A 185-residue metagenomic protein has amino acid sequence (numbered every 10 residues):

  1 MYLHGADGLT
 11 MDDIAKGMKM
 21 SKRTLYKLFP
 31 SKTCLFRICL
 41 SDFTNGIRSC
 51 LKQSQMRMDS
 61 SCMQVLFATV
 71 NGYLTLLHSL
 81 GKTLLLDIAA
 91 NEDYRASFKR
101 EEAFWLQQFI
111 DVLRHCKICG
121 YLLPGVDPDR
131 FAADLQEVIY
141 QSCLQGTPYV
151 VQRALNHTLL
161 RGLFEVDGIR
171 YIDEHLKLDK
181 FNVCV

Functional and structural regions predicted by a protein language model:
M1-G17: Short, amphipathic alpha-helix enriched in basic
G8, S31-R37, G46: Short amphipathic alpha-helical segment with a characteristic S/N-K-E followed by hydrophobic residues
I14, C39-F43, I47, F109: Generic hydrophobic, amphipathic alpha-helix propensity
K19-F29: Short hydrophobic/aromatic patch on the recognition helix
I38, S49-S79, A132: Hydrophobic alpha-helical connector segments
R48, D93-Y121, D129-I139, C143-L144: Amphipathic alpha-helical packing segments from all-alpha helical-bundle domains
M63-I88, K99-R100, P124, T147 (+1 more regions): Helical hydrophobic small-molecule/effector-binding pocket
D111-C119, L144-V185: C-terminal peripheral helix-coil segments that are non-catalytic and often amphipathic
